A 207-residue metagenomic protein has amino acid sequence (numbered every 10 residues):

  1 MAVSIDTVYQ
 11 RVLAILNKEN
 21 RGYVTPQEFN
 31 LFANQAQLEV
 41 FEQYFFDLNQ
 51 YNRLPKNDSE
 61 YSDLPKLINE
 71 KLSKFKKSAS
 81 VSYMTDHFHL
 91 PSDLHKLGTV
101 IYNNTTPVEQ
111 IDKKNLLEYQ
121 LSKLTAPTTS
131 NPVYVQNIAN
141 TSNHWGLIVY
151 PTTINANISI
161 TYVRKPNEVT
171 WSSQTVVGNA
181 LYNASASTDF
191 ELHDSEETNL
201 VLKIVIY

Functional and structural regions predicted by a protein language model:
M1-Y207: Glycine-enriched, solvent-exposed interface loops adjoining structured elements
